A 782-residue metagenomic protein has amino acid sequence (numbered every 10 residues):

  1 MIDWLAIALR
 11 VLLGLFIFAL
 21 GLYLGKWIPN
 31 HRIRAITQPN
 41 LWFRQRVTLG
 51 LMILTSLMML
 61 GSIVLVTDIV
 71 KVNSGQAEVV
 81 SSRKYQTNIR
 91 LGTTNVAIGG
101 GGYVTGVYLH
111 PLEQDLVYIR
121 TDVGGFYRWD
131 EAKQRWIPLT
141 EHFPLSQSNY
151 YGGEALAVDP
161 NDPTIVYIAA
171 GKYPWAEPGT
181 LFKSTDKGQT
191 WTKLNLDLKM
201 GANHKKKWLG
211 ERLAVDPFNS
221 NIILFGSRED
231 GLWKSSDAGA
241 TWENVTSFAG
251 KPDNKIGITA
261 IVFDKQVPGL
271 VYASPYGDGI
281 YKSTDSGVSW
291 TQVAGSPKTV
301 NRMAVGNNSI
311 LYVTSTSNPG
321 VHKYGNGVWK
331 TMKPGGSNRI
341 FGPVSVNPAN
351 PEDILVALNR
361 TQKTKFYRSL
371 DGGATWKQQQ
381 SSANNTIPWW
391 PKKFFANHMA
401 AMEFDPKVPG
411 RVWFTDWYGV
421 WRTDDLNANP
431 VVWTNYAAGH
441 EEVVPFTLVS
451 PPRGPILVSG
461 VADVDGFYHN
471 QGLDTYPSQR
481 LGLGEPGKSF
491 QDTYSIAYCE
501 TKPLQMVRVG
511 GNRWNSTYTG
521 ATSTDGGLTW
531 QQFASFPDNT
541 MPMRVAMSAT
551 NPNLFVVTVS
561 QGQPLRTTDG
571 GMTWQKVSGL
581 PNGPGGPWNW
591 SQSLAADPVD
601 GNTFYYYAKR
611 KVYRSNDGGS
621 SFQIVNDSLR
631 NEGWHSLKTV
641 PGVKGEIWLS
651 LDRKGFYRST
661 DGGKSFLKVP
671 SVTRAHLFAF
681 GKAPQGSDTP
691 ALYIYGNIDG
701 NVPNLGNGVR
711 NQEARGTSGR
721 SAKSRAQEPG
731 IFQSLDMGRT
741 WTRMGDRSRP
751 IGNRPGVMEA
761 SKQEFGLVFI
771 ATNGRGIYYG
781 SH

Functional and structural regions predicted by a protein language model:
A97-G124: Beta-strand-rich domains and repeat architectures in extracellular enzymes and scaffolds, especially beta-propellers
G102-G106, Y150-L156, K207-R212, I258-A260 (+6 more regions): Signature of short aromatic-glycine-proline-rich micro-motifs recurring in repeat-based ectodomains
G124-G125, K172-A176, D230-G231, D278-G279 (+10 more regions): Short glycine/acidic-enriched loop and turn motifs that connect beta-strands
R128-W129, P160, S184-T185, P217 (+14 more regions): Conserved Ser/Thr-centered positions that define the repeating blades of beta-propeller domains
E141-Q147, L196-H204, F248-P252, Q380-K393 (+2 more regions): Surface-exposed loop and turn segments in beta-propeller and other repeat-based domains that flank or scaffold
T386-W390, Y436-L448, F490-Q491, E632 (+2 more regions): Conserved blade-ending motifs and adjacent loop-strand segments that build the rim/top face of beta-propeller domains
H398-G410, T415-Y418, P641-V643, S650-Y657 (+1 more regions): Loop/turn-rich, solvent-exposed surfaces of beta-rich toroidal or solenoidal domains
G752-H782: Blade-level signature of beta-propeller repeat domains, shared across WD40, Kelch, NHL, RCC1 and BNR/Asp-box propellers
